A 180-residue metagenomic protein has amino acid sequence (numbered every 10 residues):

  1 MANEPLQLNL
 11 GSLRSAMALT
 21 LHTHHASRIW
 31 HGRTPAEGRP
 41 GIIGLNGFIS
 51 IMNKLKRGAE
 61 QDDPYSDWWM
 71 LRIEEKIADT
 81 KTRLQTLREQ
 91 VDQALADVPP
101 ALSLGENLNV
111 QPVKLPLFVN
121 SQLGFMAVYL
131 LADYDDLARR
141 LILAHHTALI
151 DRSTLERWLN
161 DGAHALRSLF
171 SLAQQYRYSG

Functional and structural regions predicted by a protein language model:
M1-L130, D136-R139, L143-H145, G162-G180: Polar/charged low-complexity regulatory segments
L149-I150: Conserved hydrophobic residue
W158-N160: Short amphipathic alpha-helical segments embedded in low-complexity Lys/Glu-rich regions
